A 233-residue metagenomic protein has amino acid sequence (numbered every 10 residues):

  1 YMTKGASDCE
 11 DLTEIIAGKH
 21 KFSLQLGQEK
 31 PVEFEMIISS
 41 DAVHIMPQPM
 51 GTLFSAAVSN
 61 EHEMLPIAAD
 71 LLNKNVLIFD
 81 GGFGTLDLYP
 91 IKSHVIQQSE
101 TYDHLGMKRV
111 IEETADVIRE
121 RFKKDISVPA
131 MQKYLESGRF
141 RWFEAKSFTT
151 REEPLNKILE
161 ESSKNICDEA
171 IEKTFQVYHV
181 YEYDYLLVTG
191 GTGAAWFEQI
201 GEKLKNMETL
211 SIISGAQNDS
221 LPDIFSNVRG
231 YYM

Functional and structural regions predicted by a protein language model:
Y1-V76, I96-Q97, D103, M107 (+3 more regions): Nucleotide/phosphate-binding catalytic cleft detector across ATP-hydrolyzing and phosphate-transferring enzymes
F22, M36, D70, G81-G84 (+1 more regions): Secondary-structure boundary elements
P49-L53, D87-A130, D223: Glycine-rich phosphate-binding loop plus the immediately following alpha-helix
N73-V76, G81, L88-K92: PRPP/pyrophosphate-binding module of the type I phosphoribosyltransferase fold
I78-T85, L135-W142, C167: Short, functional N-terminal and low-complexity linear motifs
G84, T192-G193: Gly/Ser/Thr-rich beta-alpha loop segments that engage phosphate groups in nucleotides
D87-K92, E144-T150, E172-Q176, K205-M207: Short amphipathic alpha-helical segments, especially helix-boundary/capping motifs
E120-E160: A mobile "lid/hinge" subdomain adjacent to the ATP/sugar-phosphate binding pocket shared across diverse ATP-dependent
